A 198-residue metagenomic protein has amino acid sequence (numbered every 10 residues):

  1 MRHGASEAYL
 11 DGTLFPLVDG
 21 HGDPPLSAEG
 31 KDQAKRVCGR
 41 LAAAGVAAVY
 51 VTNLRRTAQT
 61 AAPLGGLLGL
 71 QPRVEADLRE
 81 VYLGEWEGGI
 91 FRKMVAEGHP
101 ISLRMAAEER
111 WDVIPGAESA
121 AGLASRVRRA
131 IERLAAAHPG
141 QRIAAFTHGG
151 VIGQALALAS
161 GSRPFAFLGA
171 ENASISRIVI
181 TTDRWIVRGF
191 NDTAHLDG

Functional and structural regions predicted by a protein language model:
M1-A47, R55, A62, G66-L70 (+1 more regions): An N-terminal RHG(E/S)-centered segment typical of histidine phosphatases
S6, V151-I152: Short active-site segment of divalent metal-dependent hydrolases/proteases that encodes the spacing between
P24, G66-R128, V179, I186-F190: Phosphate-handling substructures
R40, V81-K93, A136, Q141 (+1 more regions): Acidic, low-complexity terminal tails and accessory targeting/binding regions of phosphate-metabolizing enzymes
V46-N53, R142-F146: Short glycine-rich phosphate-binding loop at a beta-alpha junction
R55-Q59, G150-V151: Short alpha-helical
P63, Q154-L158: Active-site signature of alpha/beta-hydrolase-fold catalytic machinery across serine- and Asp/Cys-nucleophile hydrolases
L123-A137, Q141-G149: GST-like fold's C-terminal all-alpha helical module
